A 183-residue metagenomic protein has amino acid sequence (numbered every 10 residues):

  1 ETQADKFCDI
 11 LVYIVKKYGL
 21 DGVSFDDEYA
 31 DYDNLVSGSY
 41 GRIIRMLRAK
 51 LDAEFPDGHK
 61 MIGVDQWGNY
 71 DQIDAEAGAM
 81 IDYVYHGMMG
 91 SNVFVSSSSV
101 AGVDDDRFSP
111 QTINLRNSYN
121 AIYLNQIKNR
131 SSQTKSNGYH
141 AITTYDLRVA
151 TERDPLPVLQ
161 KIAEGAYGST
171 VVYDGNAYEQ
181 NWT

Functional and structural regions predicted by a protein language model:
E1-Q126, S136-Y139, A150-K161, Y173: Chitinase-like catalytic core of GlcNAc-active glycosidases
I142-T143: C-terminal catalytic/acceptor-binding lobe
D146: Short glycine-rich catalytic loops that host catalytic nucleophiles or stabilize transition states across multiple
L156-T183: C-terminal helix/juxtamembrane-tail motif
